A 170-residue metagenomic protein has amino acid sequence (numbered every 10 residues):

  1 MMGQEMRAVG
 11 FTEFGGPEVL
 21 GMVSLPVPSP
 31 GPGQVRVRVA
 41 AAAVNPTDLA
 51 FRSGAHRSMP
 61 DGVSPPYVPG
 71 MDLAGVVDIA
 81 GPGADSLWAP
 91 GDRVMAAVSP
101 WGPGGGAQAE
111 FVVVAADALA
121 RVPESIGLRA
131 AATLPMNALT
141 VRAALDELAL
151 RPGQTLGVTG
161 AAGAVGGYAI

Functional and structural regions predicted by a protein language model:
G3-V9: Short structural boundary motif marking the start of a folded domain
P26-A43, H56-P100: Glycine-rich beta-strand-centered segment in the early N-terminal region that forms part of a ligand/cofactor-binding
T47-S53: Cytochrome P450 core scaffold surrounding the K-helix E-X-X-R motif and the conserved "meander" helix-loop region
D72, E124-R129, A149-T155: Short helix-loop-beta connector
D92-R93, F111, T155: Residue-level marker of beta-strand positions
G102-A116: A structural motif shared across PLP-dependent enzymes of the aminotransferase-like
L134, L139-I170: Mid-domain Rossmann-like dinucleotide-binding core that forms the NAD(H)/NADP(H) cofactor-binding site
